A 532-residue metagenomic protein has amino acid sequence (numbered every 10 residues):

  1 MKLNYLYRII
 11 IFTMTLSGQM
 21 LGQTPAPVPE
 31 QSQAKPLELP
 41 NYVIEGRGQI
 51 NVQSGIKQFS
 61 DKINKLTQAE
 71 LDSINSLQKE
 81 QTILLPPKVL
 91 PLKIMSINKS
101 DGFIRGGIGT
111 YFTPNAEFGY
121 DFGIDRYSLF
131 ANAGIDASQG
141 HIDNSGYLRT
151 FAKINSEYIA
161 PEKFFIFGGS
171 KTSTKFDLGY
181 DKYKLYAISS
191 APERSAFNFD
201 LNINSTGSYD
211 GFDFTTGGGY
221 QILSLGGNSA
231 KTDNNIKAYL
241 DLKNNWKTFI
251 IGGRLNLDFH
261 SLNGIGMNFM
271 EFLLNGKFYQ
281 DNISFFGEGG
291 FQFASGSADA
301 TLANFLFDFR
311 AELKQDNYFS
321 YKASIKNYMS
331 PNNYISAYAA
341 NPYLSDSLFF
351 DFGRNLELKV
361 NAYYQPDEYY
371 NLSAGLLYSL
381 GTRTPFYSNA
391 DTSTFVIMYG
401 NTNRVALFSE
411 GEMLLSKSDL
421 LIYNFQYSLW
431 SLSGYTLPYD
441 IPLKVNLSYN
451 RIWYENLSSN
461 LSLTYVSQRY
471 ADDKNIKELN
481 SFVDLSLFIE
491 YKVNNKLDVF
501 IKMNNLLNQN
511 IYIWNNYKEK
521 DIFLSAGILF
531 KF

Functional and structural regions predicted by a protein language model:
M1-P25, F319, Y449, I522 (+1 more regions): Bacterial Sec-dependent N-terminal signal peptides
M20-I94: N-terminal periplasmic/intermembrane-space "pro-region" immediately following the signal or transit peptide
L85-P86, M95-I104, I108-A152, K182: Outer-membrane beta-barrel translocator/receptor signature
K93-S100, G123-R126, P161-T172, S208-D213 (+7 more regions): Short loop/turn motifs that connect adjacent beta-strands in outer-membrane beta-barrel proteins
G107, S284, E288, Q292-F532: Exposed, low-structure sequence patches enriched in small/polar residues
D121-S138, G252-R254, D258, I265-S295 (+2 more regions): Surface-exposed extracellular loop regions of Gram-negative outer-membrane beta-barrel proteins
S138-K153, K163-Y209, Q221-N235, L344-S345: Flexible loop and strand-edge segments within Gram-negative outer membrane beta-barrel domains
E193-N204, F214-D281: Outer-membrane beta-barrel transmembrane domain signature of Gram-negative proteins, especially the mid-to-C-terminal
